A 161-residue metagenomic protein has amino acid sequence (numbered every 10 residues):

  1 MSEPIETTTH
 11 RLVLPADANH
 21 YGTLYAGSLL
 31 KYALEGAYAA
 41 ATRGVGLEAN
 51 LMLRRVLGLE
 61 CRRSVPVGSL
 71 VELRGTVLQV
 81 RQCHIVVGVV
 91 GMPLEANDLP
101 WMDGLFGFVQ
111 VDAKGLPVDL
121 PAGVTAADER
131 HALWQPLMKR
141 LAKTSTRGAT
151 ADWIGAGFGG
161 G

Functional and structural regions predicted by a protein language model:
S2-P15: Short amphipathic
S2-P4, L24, Y38-V86, L99-G104: Hydrophobic beta-strand-centered segment that forms part of the acyl-chain substrate-binding groove
E3, V65-V67, L78-G161: HotDog/MaoC-like acyl-thioester-processing domains
H10-V13, E60, G107-V109: Generic structural detector for well-ordered beta-strands
V13, N19, R54, F106 (+1 more regions): Residue-level signal for pocket-adjacent positions within structured domains
A16-Y32, F158-G161: A conserved, well-ordered hydrophobic junction motif at loop->secondary-structure transitions
K31-E35, A39: Short, residue-level hotspots on alpha-helical faces of the histone-fold and other alpha-helical interaction modules
